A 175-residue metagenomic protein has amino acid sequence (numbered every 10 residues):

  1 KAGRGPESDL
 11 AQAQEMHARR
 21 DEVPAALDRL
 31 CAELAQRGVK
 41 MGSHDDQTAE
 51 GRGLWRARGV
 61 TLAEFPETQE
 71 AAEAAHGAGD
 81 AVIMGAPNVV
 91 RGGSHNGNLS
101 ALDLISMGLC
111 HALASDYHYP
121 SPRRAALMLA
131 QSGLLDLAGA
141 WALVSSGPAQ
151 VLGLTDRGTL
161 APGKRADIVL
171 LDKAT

Functional and structural regions predicted by a protein language model:
K1-V82, S94-L109: Histidine/acidic residue-rich metal-binding segments in metalloenzymes
A78-N88, G92-K173: His/Asp/Glu-enriched, well-ordered alpha-helical/loop segment that forms or immediately abuts the divalent-metal
